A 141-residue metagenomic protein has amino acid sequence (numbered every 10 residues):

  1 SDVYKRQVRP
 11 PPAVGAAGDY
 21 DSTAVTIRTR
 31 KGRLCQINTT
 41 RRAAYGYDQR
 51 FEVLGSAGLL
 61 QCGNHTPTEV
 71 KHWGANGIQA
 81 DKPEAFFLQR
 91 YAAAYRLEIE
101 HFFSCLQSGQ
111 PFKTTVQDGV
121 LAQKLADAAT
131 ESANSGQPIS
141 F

Functional and structural regions predicted by a protein language model:
D2-Y4: Short, small-residue-biased leader/transition segments that mark boundaries at the very start of proteins
R6-V8, Q137-P138: A short, aromatic/hydrophobic, helix- or strand-capping loop or linear motif that either lines the entrance/gate
R9, A13-Y20, T29-L97, T115: NAD(P)-dinucleotide binding in Rossmann-like oxidoreductases
R30, F103-F141: C-terminal helix-rich "cap/oligomerization" subdomain common to oxidoreductases
